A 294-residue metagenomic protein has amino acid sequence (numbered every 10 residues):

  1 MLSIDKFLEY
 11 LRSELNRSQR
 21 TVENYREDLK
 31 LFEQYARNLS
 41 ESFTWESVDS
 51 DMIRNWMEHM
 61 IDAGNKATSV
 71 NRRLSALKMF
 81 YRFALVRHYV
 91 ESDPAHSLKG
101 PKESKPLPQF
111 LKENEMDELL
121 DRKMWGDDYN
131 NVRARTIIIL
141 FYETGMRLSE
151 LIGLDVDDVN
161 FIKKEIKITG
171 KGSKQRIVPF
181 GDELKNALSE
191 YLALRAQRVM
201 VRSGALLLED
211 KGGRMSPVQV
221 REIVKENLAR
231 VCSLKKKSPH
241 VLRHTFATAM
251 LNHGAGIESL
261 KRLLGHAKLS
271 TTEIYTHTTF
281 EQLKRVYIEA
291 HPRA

Functional and structural regions predicted by a protein language model:
M1-A294: Conserved catalytic core of the tyrosine transesterase superfamily
